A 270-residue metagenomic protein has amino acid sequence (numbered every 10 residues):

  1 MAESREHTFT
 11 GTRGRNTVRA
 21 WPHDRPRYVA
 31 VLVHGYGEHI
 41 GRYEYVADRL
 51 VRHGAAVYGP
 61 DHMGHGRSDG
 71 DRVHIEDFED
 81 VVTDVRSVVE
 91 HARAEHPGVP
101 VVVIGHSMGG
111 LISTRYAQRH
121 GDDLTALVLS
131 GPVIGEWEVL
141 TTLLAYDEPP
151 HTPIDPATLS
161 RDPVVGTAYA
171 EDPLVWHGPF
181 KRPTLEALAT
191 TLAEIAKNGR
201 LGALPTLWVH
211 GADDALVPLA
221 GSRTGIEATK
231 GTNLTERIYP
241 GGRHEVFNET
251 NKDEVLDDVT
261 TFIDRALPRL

Functional and structural regions predicted by a protein language model:
M1-H23: N-terminal cap/lid segment of alpha/beta-hydrolase-fold proteins
R27, G35-E38, A212: Active-site glycine-rich loops that stabilize anionic/oxyanionic intermediates across multiple enzyme folds
G37-H39, G66-H96, V255: Catalytic nucleophile-loop/oxyanion-hole region of alpha/beta-hydrolase and closely related hydrolase-like folds
I40, A47-G70: Conserved alpha/beta-hydrolase
V128-W137: Active-site nucleophile loop of the alpha/beta-hydrolase fold
G202, W208-H210, D214: Short beta-strand/loop motif that positions the catalytic acidic residue of the alpha/beta-hydrolase fold
P218-E227: Short alpha-helix in the alpha/beta-hydrolase fold that links the catalytic acid
N233-L270: Catalytic active-site module of serine/aspartate enzymes centered on a nucleophile-bearing elbow/loop
